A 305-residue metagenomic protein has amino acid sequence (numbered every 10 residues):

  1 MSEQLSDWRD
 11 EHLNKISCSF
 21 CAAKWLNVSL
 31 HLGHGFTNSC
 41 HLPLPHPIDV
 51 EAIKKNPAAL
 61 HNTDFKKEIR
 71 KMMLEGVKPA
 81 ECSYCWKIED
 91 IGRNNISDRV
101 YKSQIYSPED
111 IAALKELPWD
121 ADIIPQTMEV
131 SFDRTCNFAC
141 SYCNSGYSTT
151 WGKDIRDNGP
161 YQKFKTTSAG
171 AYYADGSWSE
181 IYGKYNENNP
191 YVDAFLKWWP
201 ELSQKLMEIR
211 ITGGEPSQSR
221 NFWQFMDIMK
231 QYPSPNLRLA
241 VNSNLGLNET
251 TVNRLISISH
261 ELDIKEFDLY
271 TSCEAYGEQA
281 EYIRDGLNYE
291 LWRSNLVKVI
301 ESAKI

Functional and structural regions predicted by a protein language model:
S2-Y106: Accessory C-terminal segments flanking Radical SAM cores
A22-S39, L117-G146, M207-R210: N-terminal pre-triad scaffold of radical SAM enzymes
L42, I300-I305: Short, intrinsically disordered, charge-balanced linker/junction segments flanking boundaries in proteins
T63, K67, E109-A121, E187-P200 (+2 more regions): A Trp-anchored, charged/polar loop motif used as the substrate-binding/catalytic surface of acyl/ester-handling
W86-D90, C143-T149: Detector for the c-type heme attachment site
G92-Q126, C136-F138, G159: Recognition helices and adjacent regulatory flanks at domain boundaries
P125-T135, G146-P190, S203-R220, Y232-V252 (+1 more regions): Core AdoMet radical
L196, M226, V252-S259, R293-I300: Generic structural signal for well-ordered alpha-helices, preferentially at hydrophobic/aromatic core positions
